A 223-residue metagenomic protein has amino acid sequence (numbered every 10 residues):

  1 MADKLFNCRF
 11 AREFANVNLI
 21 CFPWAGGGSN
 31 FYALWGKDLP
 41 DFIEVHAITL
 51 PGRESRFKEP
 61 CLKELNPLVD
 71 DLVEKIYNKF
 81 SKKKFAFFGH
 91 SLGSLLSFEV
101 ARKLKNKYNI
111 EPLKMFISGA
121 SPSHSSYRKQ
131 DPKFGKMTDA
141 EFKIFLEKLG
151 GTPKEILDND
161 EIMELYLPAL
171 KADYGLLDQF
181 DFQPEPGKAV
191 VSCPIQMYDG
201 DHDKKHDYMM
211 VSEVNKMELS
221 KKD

Functional and structural regions predicted by a protein language model:
M1-F88, L95-D223: Domain-scale detector for complete catalytic domains at protein termini or as standalone homologs
